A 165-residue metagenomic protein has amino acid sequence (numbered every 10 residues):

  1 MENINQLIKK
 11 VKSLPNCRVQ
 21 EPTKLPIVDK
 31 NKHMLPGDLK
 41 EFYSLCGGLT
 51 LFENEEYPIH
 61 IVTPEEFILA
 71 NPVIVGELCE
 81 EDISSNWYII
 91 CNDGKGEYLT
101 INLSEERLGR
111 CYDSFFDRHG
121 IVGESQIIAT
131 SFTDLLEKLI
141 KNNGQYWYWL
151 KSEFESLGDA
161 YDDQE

Functional and structural regions predicted by a protein language model:
M1-Y98, K151-F154, G158-E165: A surface-exposed partner-binding patch
T63-E66, N102, I128-F132: Helix N-cap / beta->alpha transition motif
C91-D93, S104, S131: Structured loops at beta-to-helix junctions and adjacent beta-edge loops in soluble globular domains
E97-E105: Broad, structure-driven detector of short, well-ordered beta-strand segments within folded domains
R110-C111: A short, structured beta-strand/loop element
S114-K141: Compact, glycine/acidic-enriched structural inserts
